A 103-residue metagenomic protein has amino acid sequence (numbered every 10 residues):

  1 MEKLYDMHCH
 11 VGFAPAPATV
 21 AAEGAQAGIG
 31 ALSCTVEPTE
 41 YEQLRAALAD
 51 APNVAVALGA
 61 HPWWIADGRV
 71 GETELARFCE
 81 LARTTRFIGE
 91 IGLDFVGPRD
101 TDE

Functional and structural regions predicted by a protein language model:
M1-E103: Mid-domain alpha/beta scaffold segments of enzyme catalytic cores
